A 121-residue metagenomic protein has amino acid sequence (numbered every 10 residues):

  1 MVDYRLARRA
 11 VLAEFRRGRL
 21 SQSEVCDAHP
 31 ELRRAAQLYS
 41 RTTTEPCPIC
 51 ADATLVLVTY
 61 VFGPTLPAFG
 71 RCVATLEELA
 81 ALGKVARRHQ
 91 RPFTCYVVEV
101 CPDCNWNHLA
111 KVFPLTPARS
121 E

Functional and structural regions predicted by a protein language model:
M1-P92, W106-E121: N-terminal pre-domain and mature-chain start segments
Y96-V97: Short, hydrophobic/aromatic alpha-helical segments in well-folded domains
